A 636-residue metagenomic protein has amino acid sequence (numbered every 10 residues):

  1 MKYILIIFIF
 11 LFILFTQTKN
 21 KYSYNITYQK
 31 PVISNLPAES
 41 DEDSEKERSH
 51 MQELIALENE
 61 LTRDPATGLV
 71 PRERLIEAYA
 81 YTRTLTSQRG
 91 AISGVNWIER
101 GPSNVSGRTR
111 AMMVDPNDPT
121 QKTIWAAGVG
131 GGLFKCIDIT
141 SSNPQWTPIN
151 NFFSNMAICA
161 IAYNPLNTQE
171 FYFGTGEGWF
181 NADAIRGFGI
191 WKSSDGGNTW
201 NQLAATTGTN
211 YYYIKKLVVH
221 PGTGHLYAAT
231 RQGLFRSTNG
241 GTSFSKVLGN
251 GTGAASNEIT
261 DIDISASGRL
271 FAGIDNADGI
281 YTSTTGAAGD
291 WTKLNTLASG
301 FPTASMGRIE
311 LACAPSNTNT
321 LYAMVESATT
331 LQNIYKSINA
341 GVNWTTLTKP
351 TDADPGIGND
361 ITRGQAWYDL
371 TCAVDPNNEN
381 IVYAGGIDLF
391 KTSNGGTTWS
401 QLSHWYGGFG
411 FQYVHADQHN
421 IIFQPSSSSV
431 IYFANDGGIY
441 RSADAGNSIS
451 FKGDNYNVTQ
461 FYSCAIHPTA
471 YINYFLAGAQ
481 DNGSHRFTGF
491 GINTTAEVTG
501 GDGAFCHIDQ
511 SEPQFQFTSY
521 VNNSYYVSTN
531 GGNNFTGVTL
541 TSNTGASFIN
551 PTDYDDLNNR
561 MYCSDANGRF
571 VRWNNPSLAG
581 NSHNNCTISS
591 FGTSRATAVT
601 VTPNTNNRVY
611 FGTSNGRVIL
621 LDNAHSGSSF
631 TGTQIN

Functional and structural regions predicted by a protein language model:
M1-I26: Bacterial Sec-dependent N-terminal signal peptides
Y22-N636: Beta-propeller blade termini and top-face loops
